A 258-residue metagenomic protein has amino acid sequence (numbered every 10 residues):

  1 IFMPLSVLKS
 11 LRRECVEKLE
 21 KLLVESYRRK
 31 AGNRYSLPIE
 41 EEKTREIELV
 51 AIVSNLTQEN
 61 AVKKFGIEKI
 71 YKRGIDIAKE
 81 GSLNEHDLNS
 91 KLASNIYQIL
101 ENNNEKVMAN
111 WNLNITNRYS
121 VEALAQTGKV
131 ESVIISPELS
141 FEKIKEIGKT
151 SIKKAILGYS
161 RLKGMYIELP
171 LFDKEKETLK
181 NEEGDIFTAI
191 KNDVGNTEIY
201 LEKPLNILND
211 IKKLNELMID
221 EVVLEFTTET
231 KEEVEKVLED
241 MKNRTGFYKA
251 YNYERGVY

Functional and structural regions predicted by a protein language model:
I1-Y258: Active-site pocket-lining/capping segments in soluble small-molecule metabolic enzymes
